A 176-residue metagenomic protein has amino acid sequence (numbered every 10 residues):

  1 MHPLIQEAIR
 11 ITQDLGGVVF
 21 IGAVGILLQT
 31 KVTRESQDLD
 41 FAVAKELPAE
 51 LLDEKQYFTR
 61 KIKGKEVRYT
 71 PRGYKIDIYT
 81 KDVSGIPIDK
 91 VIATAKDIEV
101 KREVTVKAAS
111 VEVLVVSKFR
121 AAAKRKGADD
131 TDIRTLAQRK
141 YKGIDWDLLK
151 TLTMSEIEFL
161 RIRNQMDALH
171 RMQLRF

Functional and structural regions predicted by a protein language model:
M1-F176: Compositionally biased terminal segments of proteins
